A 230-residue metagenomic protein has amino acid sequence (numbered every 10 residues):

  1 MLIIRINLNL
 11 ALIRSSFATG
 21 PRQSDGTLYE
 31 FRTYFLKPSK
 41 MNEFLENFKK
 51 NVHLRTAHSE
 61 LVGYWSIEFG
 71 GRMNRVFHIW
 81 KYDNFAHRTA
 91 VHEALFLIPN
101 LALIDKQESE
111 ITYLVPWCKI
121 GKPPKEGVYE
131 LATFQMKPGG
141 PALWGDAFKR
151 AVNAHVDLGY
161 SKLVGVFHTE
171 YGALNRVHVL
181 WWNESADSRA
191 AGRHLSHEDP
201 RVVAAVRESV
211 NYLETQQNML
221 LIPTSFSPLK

Functional and structural regions predicted by a protein language model:
L2-K230: Short S/T/G/P-rich N-terminal loop/turn motif that feeds into the first structured element of a domain
